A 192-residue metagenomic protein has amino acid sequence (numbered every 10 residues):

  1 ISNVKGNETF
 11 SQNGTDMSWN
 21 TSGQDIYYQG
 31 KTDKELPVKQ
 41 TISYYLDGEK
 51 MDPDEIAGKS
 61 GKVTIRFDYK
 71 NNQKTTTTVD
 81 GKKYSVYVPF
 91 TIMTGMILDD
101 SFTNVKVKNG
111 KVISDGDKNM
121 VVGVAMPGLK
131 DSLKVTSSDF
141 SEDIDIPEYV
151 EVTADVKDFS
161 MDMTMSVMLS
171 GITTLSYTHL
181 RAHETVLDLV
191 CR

Functional and structural regions predicted by a protein language model:
I1-T174: N-terminal, leucine/charged-rich tether regions that mediate assembly and partner docking in large macromolecular
T178-T185: Conserved small/polar residues in nucleotide/adenosyl-binding loops
V190-C191: Hydrophobic alpha-helical segments, chiefly the membrane-spanning helices and signal/signal-anchor peptides
